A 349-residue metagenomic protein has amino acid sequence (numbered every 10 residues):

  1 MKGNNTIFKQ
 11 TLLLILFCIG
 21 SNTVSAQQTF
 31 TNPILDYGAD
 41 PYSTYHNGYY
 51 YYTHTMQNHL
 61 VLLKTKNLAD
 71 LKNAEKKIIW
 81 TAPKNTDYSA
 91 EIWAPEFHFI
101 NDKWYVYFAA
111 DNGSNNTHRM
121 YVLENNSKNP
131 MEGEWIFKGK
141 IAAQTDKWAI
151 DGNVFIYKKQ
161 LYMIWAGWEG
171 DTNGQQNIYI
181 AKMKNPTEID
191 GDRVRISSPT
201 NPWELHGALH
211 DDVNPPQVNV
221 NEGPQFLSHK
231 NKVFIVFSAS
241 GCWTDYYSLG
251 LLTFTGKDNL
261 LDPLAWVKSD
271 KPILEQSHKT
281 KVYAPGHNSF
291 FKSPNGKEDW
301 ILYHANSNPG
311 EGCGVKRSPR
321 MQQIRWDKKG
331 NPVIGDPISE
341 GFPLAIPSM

Functional and structural regions predicted by a protein language model:
M1-Q28: Bacterial Sec-dependent N-terminal signal peptides
A26-M349: Carbohydrate-active catalytic/glycan-binding domains of CAZyme proteins, especially the secreted or lumenal ectodomains
